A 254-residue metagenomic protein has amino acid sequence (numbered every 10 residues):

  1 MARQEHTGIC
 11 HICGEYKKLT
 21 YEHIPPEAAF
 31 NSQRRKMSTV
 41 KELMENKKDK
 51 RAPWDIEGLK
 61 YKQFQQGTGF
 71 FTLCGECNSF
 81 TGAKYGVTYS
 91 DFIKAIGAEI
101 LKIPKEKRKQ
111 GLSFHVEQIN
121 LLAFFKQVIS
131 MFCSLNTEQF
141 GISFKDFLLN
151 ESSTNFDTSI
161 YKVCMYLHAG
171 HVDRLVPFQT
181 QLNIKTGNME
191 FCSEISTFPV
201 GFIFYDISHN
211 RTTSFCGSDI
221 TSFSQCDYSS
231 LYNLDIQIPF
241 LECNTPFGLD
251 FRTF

Functional and structural regions predicted by a protein language model:
M1-N78, A83: An N-terminal structural lobe/cap that precedes and organizes the functional/catalytic core across diverse proteins
R3, D55-Q139: Catalytic cores of phosphodiester-bond-cleaving enzymes
C10-C13, V128, I195, F202: Generic structural hydrophobic/aromatic packing signal, biased to beta-strands
Q33-M37, K48, G97-L101, E151-N155: Short amphipathic alpha-helical patches
S38-K41, K47-K50, I100-P104, T221-F223 (+1 more regions): Short, surface-exposed, polar/charged, turn-prone segments marking secondary-structure boundaries
V40, M44-K47, I96-I100, V128 (+3 more regions): Generic hydrophobic, helix-prone segments enriched in Leu/Val/Ile
N46-D49, W54, R108-S113, S229-N244: Low-complexity, flexible helical/coil segments
S134-F254: C-terminal, charged low-complexity interaction regions
